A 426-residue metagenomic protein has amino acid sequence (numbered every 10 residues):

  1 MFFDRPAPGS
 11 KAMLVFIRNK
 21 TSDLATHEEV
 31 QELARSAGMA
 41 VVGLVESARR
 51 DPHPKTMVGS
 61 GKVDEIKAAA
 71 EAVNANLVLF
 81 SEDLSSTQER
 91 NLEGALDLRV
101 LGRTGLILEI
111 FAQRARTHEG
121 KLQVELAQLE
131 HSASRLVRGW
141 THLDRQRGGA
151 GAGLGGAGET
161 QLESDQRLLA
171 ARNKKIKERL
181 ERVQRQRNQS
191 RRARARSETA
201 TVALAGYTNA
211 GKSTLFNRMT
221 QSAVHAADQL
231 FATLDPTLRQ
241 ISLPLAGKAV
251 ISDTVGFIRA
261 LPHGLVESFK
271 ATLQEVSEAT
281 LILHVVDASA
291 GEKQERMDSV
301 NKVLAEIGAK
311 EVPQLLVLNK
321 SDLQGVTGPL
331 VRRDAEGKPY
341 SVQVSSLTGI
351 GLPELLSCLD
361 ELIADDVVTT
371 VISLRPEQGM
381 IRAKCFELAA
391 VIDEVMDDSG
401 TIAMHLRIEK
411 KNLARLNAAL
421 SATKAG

Functional and structural regions predicted by a protein language model:
M1-E109, G426: N-terminal accessory targeting/assembly segments
M1-L14, Q31, S134-A210, F216-N217 (+2 more regions): C-terminal-of-GTPase-core extension/linker across diverse P-loop GTPases
R18-S22, D51-T56, R114-E119, Q161 (+4 more regions): Flexible beta-alpha connector loops of hexameric P-loop NTPases
T26-R35, A40, V63-A72, S81-L98 (+2 more regions): Conserved C-terminal guanine-recognition region of P-loop GTPase G domains, centered on the G4
T104-L108, L230-F231, S346-T348: Short, acidic/turn-prone active-site loops that include or flank metal/cofactor- and phosphate-binding residues
G105-A127: Short alpha-helix plus adjacent loop in nuclease-associated cores
R185-R187, A193-A200, R218-V250, L261-A271 (+2 more regions): Switch I (effector-binding) loop of TRAFAC-class P-loop GTPase G-domains
